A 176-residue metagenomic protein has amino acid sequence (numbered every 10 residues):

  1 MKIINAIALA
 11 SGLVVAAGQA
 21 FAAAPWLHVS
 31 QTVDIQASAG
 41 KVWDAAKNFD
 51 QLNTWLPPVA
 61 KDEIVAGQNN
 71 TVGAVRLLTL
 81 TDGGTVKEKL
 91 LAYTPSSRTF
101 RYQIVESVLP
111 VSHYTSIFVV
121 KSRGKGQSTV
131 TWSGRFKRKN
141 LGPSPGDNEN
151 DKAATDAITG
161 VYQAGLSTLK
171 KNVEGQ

Functional and structural regions predicted by a protein language model:
M1-A8: Bacterial N-terminal signal peptides that target proteins for export
L9-A10, A20: Cleavable N-terminal signal peptides
A20-Q68: Hydrophobic ligand-binding cavity/cleft-lining segments
D34, T54, E63-L109, A164-Q176: Glycine-rich portal/gate segments that line the openings of hydrophobic small-molecule binding cavities
S38-A39, A45-N48, V86, A154 (+1 more regions): Stable alpha-helical elements in mature extracytoplasmic
E88-P143: Surface-exposed, polar helix/loop patches in the mature regions of secreted/periplasmic/lumenal proteins that form
T129, F136-Q176: A conserved amphipathic terminal alpha-helix motif
